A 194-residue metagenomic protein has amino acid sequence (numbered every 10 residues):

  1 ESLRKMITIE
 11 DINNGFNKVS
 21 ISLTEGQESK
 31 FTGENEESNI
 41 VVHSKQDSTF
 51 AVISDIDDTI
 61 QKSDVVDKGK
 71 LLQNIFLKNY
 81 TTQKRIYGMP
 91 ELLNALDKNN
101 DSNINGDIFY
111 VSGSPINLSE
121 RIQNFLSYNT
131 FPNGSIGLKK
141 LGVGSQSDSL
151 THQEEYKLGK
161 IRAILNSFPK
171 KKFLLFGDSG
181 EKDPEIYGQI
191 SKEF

Functional and structural regions predicted by a protein language model:
E1-K45: Beta-strand-enriched, solvent-exposed domains that form extended recognition/catalytic surfaces
E36-E154: Alpha-helical substrate-recognition element adjacent to the catalytic core
I56, I116, D183-F194: Acidic, Mg2+-coordinating phosphoryl-transfer loop and its flanking beta/alpha structural elements, shared across
G88-L92, Y156-A163, I186: Well-ordered alpha-helical segments embedded in enzymatic catalytic cores
R121, F125, K160, K182 (+1 more regions): Alpha-helical scaffold elements adjacent to nucleotide-binding pockets in ATP/GTP-utilizing enzyme cores
N124-F131, N166, G188-F194: Short, surface-exposed basic-aromatic patches at helix termini and helix-loop junctions that form
L141-Q146, F173, K192-E193: Hydrophilic extracytoplasmic domains
I161-G180, P184: Conserved Lys-Pro-Asp/Glu-containing loop-to-beta segment of HAD-superfamily phosphomonoesterases, centered on
